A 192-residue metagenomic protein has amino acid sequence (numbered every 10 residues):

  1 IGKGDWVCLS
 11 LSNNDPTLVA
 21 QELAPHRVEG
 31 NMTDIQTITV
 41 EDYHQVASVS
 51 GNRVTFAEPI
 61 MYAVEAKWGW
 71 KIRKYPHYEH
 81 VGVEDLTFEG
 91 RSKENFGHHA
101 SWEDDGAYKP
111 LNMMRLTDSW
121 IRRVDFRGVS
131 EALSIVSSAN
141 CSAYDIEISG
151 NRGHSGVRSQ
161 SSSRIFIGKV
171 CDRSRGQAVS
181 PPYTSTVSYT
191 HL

Functional and structural regions predicted by a protein language model:
I1-E41, V49, A57, Y62-A63: Autoprocessing Asn-cyclization modules and mimics
I1-G2, M32, T39, Q45 (+3 more regions): Extracellular beta-strand-rich solenoid/capping regions of secreted or surface-exposed proteins that bind or remodel
A20-T33, P59-V64, E84-A107, R175-S180: Acidic/polar low-complexity surface segments
S92-H99, K109, V129-V136, N151-Q160 (+2 more regions): Short glycine/acidic-rich loop motifs that flank beta-strands on beta-rich extracellular proteins
T190-H191: Conserved small/polar residues in nucleotide/adenosyl-binding loops
